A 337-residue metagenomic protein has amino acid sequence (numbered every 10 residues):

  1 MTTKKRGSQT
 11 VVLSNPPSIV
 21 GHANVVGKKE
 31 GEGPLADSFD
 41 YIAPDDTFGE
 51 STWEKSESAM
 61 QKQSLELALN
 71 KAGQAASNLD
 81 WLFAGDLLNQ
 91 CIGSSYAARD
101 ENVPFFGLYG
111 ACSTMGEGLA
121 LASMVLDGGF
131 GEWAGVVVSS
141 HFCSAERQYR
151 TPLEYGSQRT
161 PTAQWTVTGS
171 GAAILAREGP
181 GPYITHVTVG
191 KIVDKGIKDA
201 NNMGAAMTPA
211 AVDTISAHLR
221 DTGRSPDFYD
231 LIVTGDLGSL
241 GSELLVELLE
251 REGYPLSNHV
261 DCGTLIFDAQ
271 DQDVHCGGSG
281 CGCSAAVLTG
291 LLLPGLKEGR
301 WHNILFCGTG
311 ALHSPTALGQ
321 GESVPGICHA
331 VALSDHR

Functional and structural regions predicted by a protein language model:
M1-E54, P152-S216, D221-R224, Y254-D273 (+2 more regions): Condensing-enzyme catalytic core mediating Claisen C-C bond formation in acyl metabolism
I19, W53-C112, F228-E243: Conserved beta-ketoacyl condensing-enzyme motif
V20, A84-G85, A134-S140, L175 (+1 more regions): Short beta-strand segments
E57-G73, L119-L121, A206-D221, V287-L292: Short, well-ordered amphipathic alpha-helical segments that serve as non-catalytic structural scaffolds within diverse
G85-Q90, C112-S113, V138-S144, G190-I192 (+2 more regions): Acidic, glycine-rich active-site loops and adjacent beta-strand->loop/helix elements that engage anionic groups
S95-A98, L237-E252, T316-S323: Short glycine/threonine-rich loop-to-helix capping motif typified by GTGT followed within a few residues by an Asp-Pro
L108-V137, L175, S279-R300: Active-site-proximal alpha-helical scaffold in enzymes
E132, V136-W165: Flexible, glycine-rich active-site loops centered on histidine and acidic residues that chelate a metal or position
